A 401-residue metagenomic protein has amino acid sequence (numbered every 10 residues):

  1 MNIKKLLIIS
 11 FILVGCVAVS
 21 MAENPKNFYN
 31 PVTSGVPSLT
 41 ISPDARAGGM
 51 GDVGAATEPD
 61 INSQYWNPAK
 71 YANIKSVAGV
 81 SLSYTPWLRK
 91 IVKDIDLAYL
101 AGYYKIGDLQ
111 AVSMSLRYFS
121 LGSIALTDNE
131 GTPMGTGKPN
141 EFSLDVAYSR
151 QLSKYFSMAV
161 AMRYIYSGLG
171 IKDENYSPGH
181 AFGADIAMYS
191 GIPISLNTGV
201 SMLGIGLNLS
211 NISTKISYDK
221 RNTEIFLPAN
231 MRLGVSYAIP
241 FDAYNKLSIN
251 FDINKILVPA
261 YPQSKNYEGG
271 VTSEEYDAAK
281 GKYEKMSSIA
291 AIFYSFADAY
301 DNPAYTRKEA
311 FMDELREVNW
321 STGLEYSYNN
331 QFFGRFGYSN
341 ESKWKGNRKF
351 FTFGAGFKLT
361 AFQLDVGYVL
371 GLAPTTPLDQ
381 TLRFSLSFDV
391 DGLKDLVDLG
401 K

Functional and structural regions predicted by a protein language model:
M1-P25, V235: Bacterial Sec-dependent N-terminal signal peptides
E23-K401: Subset of outer-membrane beta-barrel
